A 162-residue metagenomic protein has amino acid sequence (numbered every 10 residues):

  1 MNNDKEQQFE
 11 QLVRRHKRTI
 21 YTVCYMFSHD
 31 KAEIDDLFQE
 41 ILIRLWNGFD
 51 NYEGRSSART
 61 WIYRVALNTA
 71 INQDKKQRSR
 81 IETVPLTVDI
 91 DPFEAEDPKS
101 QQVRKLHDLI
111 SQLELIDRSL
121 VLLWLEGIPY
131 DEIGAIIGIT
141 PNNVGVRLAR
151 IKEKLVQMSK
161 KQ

Functional and structural regions predicted by a protein language model:
M1-T22: A short, charge-rich alpha-helical start-of-domain segment used by transcription regulators
N2, H29, E40-S57, K76-Q77: Sigma70-family region 2
T22, D36-I43, S56-N68: Structural recognition of an alpha-helix C-terminal capping motif at a helix-to-coil junction
I41, V65, L120-V121, I133-G134 (+1 more regions): Hydrophobic positions on the alpha-helical face of helix-turn-helix-like DNA-binding modules
E53, R64-V84, K99: Arg/Lys-rich amphipathic alpha helix in sigma70-family domain 2
T87-S111: Acidic, proline/glycine-rich intrinsically disordered inter-domain spacer in sigma factors
Q112-E132, I136: Short amphipathic alpha helix immediately N-terminal
I137-Q162: DNA-recognition helix of helix-turn-helix
